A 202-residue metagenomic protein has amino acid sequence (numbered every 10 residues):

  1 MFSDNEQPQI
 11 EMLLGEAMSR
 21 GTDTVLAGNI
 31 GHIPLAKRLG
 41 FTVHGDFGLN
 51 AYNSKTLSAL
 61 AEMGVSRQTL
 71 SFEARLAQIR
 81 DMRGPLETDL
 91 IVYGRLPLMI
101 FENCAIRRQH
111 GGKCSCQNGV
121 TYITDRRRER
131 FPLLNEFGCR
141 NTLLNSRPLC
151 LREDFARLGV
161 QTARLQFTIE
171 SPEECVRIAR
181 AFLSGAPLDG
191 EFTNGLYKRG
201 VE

Functional and structural regions predicted by a protein language model:
M1-A59, M63-E202: Active-site pocket-lining/capping segments in soluble small-molecule metabolic enzymes
